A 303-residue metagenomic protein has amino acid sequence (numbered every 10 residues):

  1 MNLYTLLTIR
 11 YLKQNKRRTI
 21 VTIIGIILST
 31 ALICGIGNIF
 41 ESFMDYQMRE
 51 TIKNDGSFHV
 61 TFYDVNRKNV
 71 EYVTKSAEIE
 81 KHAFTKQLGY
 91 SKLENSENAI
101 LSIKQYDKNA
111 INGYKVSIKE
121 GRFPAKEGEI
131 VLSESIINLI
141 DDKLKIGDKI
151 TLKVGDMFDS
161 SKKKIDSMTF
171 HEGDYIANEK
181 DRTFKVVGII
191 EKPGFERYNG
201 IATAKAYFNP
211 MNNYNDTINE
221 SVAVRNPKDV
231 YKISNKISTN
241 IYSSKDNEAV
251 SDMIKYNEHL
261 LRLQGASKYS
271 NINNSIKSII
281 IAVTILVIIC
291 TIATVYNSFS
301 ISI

Functional and structural regions predicted by a protein language model:
M1-C34, M44: N-terminal Sec/SRP start-transfer signal
L3-L7, N38, D181, K232 (+1 more regions): Charged, alpha-helix-enriched surfaces in structured cytosolic catalytic cores of large nucleotide-utilizing machines
T8, L12, G35, I39 (+3 more regions): Juxtamembrane interface helices immediately C-terminal to a transmembrane segment
Y11-Q14, F123, I272-N273: Helix-boundary and loop/linker segments of multi-pass membrane transporters
I33-C34, F84, I289: Extended assembly-interface regions of large multimeric machines
E41-S267: Basic-flanked hydrophobic alpha-helices used for secretion and membrane insertion
L261-I303: Hydrophobic alpha-helical bundles that form the membrane domains of multi-pass transporters
